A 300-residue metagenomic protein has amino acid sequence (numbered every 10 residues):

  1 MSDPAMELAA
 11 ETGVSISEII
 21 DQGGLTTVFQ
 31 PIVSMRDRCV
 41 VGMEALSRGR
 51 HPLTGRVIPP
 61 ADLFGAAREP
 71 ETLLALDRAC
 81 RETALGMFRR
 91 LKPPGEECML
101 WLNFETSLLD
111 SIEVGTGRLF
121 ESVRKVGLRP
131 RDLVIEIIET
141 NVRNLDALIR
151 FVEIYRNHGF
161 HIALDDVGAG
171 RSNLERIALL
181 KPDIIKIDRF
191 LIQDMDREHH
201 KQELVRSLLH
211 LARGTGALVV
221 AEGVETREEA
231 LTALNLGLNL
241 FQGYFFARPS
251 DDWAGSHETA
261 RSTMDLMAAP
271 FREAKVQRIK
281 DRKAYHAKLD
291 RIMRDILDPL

Functional and structural regions predicted by a protein language model:
M1-I19, G24, M35-C39, G49-P52 (+2 more regions): EAL-family c-di-GMP phosphodiesterase catalytic domain
T26, G42-E44, E97-W101, D132-E136 (+4 more regions): Structural preference for beta-strand elements that scaffold enzyme active sites
F29, S47, F104-T106, A221: Sensory input modules used in signal transduction, predominantly PAS/LOV/GAF but also related non-catalytic regulatory
F29-F64: A short, well-structured catalytic beta-strand-centered motif of the EAL phosphodiesterase domain for c-di-GMP
L73-A147, L300: Catalytic core of bacterial c-di-GMP phosphodiesterases, primarily the EAL and HD-GYP domains, capturing alpha-helical
G115-E121, I149-R150, H199-R206: Charged helix-capping and loop-helix junction motifs
R124, I149-H161, R206-R213, L234: Surface-exposed amphipathic alpha-helices with a cationic face
